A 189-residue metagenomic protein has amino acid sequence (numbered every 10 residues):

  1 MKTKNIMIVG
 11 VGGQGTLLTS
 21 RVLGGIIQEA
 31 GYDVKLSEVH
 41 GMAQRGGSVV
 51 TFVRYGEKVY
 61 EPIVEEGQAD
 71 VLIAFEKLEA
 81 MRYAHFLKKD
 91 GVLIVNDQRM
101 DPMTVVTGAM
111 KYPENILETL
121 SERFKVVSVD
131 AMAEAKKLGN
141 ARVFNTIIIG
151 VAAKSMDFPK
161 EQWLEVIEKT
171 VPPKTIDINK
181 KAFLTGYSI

Functional and structural regions predicted by a protein language model:
M1-I189: Active-site cofactor/cluster-binding pocket
